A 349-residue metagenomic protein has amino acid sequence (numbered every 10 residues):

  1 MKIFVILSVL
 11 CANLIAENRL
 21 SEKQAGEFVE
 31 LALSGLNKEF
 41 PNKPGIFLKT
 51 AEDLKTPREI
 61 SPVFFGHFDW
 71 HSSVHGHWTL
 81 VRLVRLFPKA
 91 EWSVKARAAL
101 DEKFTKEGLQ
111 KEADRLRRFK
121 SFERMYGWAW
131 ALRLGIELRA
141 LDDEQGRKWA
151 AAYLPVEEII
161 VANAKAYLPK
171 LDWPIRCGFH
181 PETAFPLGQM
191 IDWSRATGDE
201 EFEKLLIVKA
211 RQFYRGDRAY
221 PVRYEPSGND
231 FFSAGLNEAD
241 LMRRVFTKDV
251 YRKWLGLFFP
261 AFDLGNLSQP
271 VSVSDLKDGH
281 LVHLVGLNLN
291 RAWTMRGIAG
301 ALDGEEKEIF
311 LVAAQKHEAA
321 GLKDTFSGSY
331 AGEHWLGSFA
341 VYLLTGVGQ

Functional and structural regions predicted by a protein language model:
M1-L7: Sec-dependent signal peptide recognition, specifically the positively charged N-region followed immediately by
L7-A16: Hydrophobic h-region of N-terminal signal peptides that target proteins for export in Gram-negative bacteria
E17-E22, P57-V74, A113-A129, K170-T183 (+4 more regions): Solvent-exposed loop and edge beta-strand segments that line ligand/cofactor-binding and catalytic clefts
E17-F65, S329: Low-complexity, Ser/Thr/Pro/Gly-enriched N-terminal "stalk/linker" regions
N18-L20, S34, V74-A90, A129-Q145 (+4 more regions): Well-ordered alpha-helical scaffold segments within catalytic/enzyme domains
F28-P41, K95-D114, A152-W173, E201-V222 (+2 more regions): Long, well-ordered core segments of solenoidal/helical folds
E59, V74, L83-T197: Extended ligand-binding groove/face enriched in aromatic
D278-T325: C-terminal hydrophobic structural anchor segments that stabilize assembly/packing rather than catalytic chemistry
